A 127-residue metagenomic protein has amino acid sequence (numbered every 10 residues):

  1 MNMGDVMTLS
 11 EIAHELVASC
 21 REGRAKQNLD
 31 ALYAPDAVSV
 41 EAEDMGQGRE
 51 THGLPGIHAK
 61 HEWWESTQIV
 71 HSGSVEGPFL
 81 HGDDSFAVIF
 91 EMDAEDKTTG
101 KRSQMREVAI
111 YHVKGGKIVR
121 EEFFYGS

Functional and structural regions predicted by a protein language model:
N2-D36: Short acidic-aromatic low-complexity motifs
K26-D84: A solvent-exposed, acidic/Ser-Thr-rich amphipathic alpha-helical stretch
Y33, M92-A94, A109, Y125: Short beta-strand segments enriched in hydrophobic/aromatic residues within well-folded beta-rich domains
T67-I69, D93-R102: Short, cysteine-centered beta-strand-loop-beta hairpins and adjacent loop/turn segments enriched in charged/polar
S74-F79, M92, R106-H112: Hydrophobic/aromatic beta-strand elements that line small-molecule binding cavities or substrate pockets in beta-rich
G82-M92: A short hydrophobic beta-strand element
R106-S127: Short beta-strand edge/turn micro-motifs at domain boundaries
